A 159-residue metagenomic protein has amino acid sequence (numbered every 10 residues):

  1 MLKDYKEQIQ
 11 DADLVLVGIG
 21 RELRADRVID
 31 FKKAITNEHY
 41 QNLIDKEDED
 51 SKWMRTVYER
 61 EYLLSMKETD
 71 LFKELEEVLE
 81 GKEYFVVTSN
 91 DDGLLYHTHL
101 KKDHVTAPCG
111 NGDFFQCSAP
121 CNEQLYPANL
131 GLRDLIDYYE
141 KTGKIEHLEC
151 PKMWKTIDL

Functional and structural regions predicted by a protein language model:
M1-L159: Conserved catalytic core of sirtuin-type NAD+-dependent deacylases
